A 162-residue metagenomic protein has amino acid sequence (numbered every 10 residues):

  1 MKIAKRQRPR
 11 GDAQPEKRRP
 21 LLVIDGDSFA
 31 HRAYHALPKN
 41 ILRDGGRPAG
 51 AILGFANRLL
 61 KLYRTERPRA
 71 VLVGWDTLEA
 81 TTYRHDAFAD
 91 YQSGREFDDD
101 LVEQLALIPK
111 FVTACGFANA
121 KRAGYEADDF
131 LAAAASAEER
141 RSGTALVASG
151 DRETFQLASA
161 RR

Functional and structural regions predicted by a protein language model:
K2-Q7, D12-A148, R152-R162: Noncatalytic, basic helical substrate-engagement surface that gates or grips nucleic-acid strands
